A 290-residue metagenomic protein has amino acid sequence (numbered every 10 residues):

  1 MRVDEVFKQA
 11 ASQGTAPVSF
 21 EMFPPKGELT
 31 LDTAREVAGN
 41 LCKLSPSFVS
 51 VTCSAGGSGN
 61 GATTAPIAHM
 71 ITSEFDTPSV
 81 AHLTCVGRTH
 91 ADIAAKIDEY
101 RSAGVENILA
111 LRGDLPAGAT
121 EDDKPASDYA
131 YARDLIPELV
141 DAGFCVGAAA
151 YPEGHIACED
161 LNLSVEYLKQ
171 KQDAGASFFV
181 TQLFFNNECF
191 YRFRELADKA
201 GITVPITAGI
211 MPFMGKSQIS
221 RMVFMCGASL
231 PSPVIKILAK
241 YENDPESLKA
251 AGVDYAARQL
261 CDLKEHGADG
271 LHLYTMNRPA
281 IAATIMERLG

Functional and structural regions predicted by a protein language model:
M1-F20, G27, G290: N-terminal amphipathic alpha-helix/helix-capping segment at the start of soluble metabolic enzymes
R2-Q9, L31-N40, L44, G57-T77: Glycine-rich, positively charged N-terminal anion/phosphate-binding segment
V3-D4, K8, A126-Y151, G201-V253 (+2 more regions): Active-site pocket-lining/capping segments in soluble small-molecule metabolic enzymes
P17-T33, S79-A91, G147-L163, K240-D254: Active-site mouth loops of central-metabolism enzymes
E21, V49, Y100, K171 (+3 more regions): Conserved, mostly hydrophobic/aromatic
P25-E28, P46-I67, L115-S127, S177-F190 (+1 more regions): Glycine-rich, proline-tolerant flexible connector loops at the mouths of alpha/beta enzymes
T33, C85-S102, A126-A130: Glycine-rich anion/phosphate-binding loops
R88-E99, N162-Y167, C189-D198, G215-R221 (+1 more regions): Catalytic cores of alpha/beta
